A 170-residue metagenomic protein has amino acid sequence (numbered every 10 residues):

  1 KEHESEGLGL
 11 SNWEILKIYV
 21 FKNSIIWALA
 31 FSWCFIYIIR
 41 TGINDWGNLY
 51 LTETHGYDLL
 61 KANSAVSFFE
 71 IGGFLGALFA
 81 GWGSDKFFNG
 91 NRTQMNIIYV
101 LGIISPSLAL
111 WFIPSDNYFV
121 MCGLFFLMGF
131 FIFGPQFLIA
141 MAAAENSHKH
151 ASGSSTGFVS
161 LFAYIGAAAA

Functional and structural regions predicted by a protein language model:
E2-A28: Juxtamembrane intracellular "pre-TM" segments in multi-pass secondary transporters
N23-L78, Q136, A170: Extracytoplasmic gate region of multi-pass secondary transporters
D85-V100: Cytoplasmic membrane-interface "Motif A"-like loop-to-helix N-cap segments of 12-TM Major Facilitator Superfamily
L101-S115: C-terminal ends and interior cores of transmembrane alpha-helices in multi-pass membrane transporters/permeases
F133-H148: Intracellular juxtamembrane helix-capping segments at the cytosolic ends of symmetry-related transmembrane helices
K149-A170: A late C-terminal transmembrane helix in Major Facilitator Superfamily
